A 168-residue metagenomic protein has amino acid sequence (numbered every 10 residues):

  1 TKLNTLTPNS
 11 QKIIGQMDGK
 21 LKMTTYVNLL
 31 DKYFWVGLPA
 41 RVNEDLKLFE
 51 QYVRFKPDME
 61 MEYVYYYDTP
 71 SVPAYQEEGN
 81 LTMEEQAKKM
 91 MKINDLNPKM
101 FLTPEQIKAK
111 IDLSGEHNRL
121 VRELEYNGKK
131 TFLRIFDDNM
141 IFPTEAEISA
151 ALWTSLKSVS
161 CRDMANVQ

Functional and structural regions predicted by a protein language model:
T1-Q168: Short, surface-exposed patches at the edges or C-terminal ends of soluble domains, predominantly
